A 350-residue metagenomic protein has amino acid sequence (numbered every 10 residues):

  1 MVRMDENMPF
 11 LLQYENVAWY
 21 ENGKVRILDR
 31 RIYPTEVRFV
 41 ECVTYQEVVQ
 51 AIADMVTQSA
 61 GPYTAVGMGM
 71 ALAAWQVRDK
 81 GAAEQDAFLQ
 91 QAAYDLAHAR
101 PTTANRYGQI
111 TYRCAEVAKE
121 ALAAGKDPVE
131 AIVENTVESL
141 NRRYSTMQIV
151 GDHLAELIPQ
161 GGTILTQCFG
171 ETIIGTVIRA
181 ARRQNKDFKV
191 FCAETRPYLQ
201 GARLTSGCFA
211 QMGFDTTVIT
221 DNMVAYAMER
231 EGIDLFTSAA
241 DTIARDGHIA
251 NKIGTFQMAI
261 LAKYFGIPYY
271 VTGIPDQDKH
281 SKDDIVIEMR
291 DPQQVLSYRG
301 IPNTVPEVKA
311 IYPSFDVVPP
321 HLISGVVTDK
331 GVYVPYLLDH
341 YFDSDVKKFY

Functional and structural regions predicted by a protein language model:
M8-A124: Long amphipathic alpha-helical segments
N22, Y94, P101-C114, A121-L165 (+2 more regions): C-terminal binding/interaction regions
R31-P34, V43-I52, I132-V137, P159-G161 (+2 more regions): Glycine/charged-rich beta-loop-alpha catalytic/anionic-binding loops adjacent to active sites
C42-V49, A60-T64, A83-D86, Q90 (+12 more regions): Electropositive phosphate-/nucleotide-binding environments in soluble metabolic enzymes
D54-G69, T103, L165, F169 (+1 more regions): Conserved phosphate/anionic-ligand binding catalytic regions in large, soluble enzymes, centered on
Q109-Q160, K186-F188, C192-F236: Ligand-binding beta-strand-loop-alpha-helix segment within the catalytic cores of soluble metabolic enzymes
I173-R183, A259: Histidine-anchored nucleotide/phosphate-binding helix
A193-Y350: Conserved phosphate- and dinucleotide-binding cores of soluble alpha/beta proteins, encompassing both enzyme active
